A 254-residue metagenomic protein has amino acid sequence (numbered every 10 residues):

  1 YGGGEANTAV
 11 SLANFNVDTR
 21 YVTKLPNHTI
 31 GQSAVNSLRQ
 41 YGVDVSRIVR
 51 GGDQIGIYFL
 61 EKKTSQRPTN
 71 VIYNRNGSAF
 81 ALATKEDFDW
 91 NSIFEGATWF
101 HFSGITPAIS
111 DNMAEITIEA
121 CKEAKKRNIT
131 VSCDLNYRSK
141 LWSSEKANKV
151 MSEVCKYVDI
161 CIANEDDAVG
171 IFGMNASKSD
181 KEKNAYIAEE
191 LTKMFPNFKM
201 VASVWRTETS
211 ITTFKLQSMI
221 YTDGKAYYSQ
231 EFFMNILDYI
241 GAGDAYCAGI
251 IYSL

Functional and structural regions predicted by a protein language model:
Y1-G2, E189, Y227-G241: Short pre-catalytic strand/loop immediately N-terminal to key active-site residues, enriched for Gly-Thr
N7-F15: Beta-barrel outer-membrane channel/assembly domains of diderm bacteria
V10-S11, I236-L254: Short, small-residue alpha-helix embedded
D18-G104: Conserved N-terminal subdomain of the carbohydrate kinase-like
N76, I105, N136-K140, D166 (+1 more regions): Active-site beta-loop-alpha junctions enriched in small/polar residues
E115-N128, K149-Y157: Catalytic-core regions built around general acid/base machinery
E123-T130, F195-K199: A short helix->loop->beta-strand "cap" motif at the edges of active sites that frequently abuts
L141-D223: Conserved phosphate/ATP/ADP-binding segment of small-molecule kinases
